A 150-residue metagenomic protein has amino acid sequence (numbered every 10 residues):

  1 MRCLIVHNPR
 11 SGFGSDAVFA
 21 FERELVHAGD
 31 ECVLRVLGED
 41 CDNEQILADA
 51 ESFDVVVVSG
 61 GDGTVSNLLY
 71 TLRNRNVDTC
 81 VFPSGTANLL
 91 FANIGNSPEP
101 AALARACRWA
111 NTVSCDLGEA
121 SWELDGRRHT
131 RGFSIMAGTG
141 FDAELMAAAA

Functional and structural regions predicted by a protein language model:
M1-S59, S66, Y70-N74, A101-R105: ATP/NTP phosphate-donor binding region
V6, R10, S15, F19 (+2 more regions): Catalytic core of DAGKc-family lipid kinases
C41, G63-S66, V113-G118: Short, contiguous clusters of charged residues that form electrostatic/catalytic patches at enzyme active sites, used
G60-G61, S84: Glycine-rich Rossmann-fold phosphate-binding loop(s) that bind the pyrophosphate of adenine dinucleotide cofactors
G61-T64, T79: Short N-terminal helix-initiation segments at or just after the protein's N-terminus
V65-L68, N88-L90: Short active-site-adjacent helix-start/loop capping segments
